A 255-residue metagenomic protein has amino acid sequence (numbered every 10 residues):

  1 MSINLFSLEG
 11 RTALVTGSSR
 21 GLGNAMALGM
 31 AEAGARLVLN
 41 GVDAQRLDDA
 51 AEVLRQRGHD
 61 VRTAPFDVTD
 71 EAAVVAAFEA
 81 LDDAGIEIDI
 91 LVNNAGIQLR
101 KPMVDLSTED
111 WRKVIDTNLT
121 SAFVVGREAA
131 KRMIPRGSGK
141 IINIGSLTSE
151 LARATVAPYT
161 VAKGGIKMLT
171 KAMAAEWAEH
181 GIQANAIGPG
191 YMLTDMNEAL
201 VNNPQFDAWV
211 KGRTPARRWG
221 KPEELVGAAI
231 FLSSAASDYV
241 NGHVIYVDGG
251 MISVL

Functional and structural regions predicted by a protein language model:
S2-N4, L151, I230, N241-L255: Short C-terminal tail/terminal secondary-structure segment of NAD(P)H-dependent dehydrogenase/reductase domains
T12, S19-R20: Conserved glycine-rich cofactor-binding loop
P102-M103, D110-I115, V210: Substrate-binding pocket helix/loop in short-chain dehydrogenase/reductase
V104, L151-A157, E179-H180, R217 (+1 more regions): Active-site loop immediately N-terminal to the catalytic Tyr-X3-Lys motif of short-chain dehydrogenase/reductase
G126, A162, T170: Active-site helix of classical SDR
K131, A175-E179, D238: Alpha-helical segment proximal to the catalytic Tyr-Lys
S146: Residue(s) in the substrate-gating loop at a strand-loop-helix junction that position the organic substrate next
